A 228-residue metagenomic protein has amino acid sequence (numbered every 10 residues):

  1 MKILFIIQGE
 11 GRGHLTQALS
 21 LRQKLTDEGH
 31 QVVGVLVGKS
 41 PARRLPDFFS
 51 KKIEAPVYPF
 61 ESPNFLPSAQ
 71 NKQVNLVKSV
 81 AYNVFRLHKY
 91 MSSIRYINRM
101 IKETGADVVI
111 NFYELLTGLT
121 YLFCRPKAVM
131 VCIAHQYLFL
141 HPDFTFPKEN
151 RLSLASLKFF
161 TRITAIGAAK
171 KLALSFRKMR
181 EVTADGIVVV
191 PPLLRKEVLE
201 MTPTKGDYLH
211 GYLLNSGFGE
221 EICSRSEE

Functional and structural regions predicted by a protein language model:
I7-L19: A short, glycine/small-residue-rich beta-strand->loop->alpha-helix junction that serves as a flexible
G9, D27-E28, V32-R86: Conserved nucleotide-sugar phosphate-binding/catalytic loop shared by glycosyltransferases and other
F48-K52, R95-V108, G118-V131: Glycosyltransferases and closely related glycan-assembly transferases that use nucleotide-activated donors
K72-V108, L115-L116: Conserved nucleotide-sugar donor-binding subdomain of glycosyltransferases
K127-V189: Active-site-proximal region of nucleotide-activated glycan assembly enzymes, centered on histidine/acidic-rich loops
P191-L199: Short beta-strand->alpha-helix junction loop in the catalytic core of nucleotide-activated group-transfer enzymes
M201-N215: Conserved donor-binding/catalytic core segment of Leloir-type glycosyltransferases
E227-E228: Conserved small/polar residues in nucleotide/adenosyl-binding loops
